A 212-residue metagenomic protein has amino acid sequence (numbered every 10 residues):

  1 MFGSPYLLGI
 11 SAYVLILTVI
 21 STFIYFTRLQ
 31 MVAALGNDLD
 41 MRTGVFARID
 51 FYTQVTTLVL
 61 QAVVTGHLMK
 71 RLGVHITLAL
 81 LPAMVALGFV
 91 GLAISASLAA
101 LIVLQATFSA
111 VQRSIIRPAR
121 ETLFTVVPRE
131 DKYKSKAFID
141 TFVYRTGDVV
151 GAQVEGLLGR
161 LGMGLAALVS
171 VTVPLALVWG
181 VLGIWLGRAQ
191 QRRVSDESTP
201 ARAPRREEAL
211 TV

Functional and structural regions predicted by a protein language model:
M1-L8, R206-T211: Juxtamembrane intracellular "pre-TM" segments in multi-pass secondary transporters
P5, V14-G66, L104-G159: Substrate-agnostic recognition of the 12-TM MFS/MFS-like secondary transporter fold
Y6-S11, L78, L101: Hydrophobic alpha-helix/TM-entry signal in multi-pass membrane transporters
M41-F51, L72-T77, Q153-G180: A membrane-interface helix-boundary motif in multi-pass transporters
R71, S95, V126, L161-G162: Helix-loop interface residues and adjacent transmembrane-helix termini in multi-pass membrane transporters, primarily
I76-V90: Structural signature of the two symmetry-related core transmembrane helices
G91-Q105: Helix-loop junctions at membrane interfaces in 12-TM secondary transporters
L92, T172-A201: Multi-pass alpha-helical transporter architecture, strongest for 12-TM Major Facilitator/SLC carriers used
